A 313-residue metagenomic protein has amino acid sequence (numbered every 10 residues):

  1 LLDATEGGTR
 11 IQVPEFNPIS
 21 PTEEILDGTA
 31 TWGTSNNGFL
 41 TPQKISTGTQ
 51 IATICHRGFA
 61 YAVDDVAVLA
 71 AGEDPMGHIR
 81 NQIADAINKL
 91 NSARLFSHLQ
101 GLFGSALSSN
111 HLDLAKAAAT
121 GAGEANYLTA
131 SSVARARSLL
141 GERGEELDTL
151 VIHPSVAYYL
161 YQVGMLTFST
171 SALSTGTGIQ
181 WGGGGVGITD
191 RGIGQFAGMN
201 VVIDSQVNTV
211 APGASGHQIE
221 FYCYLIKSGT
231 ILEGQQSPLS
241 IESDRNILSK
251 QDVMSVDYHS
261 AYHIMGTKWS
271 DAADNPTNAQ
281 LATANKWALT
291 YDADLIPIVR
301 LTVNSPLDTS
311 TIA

Functional and structural regions predicted by a protein language model:
L1-R57: Assembly/oligomerization interface modules of large self-assembling protein complexes
L2, R137-G141, T189-R191, E242-S243: A generic local secondary-structure boundary/capping motif
V13, S46-S108, E142-I152, V156 (+2 more regions): Long, contiguous amphipathic alpha-helices that act as assembly "spine/axial" helices in icosahedral shell and virion
N17, H153, S205: Residues at the C-termini of beta-strands that transition into short coil/loop
D65-E142, A282, K286-A313: Alpha-helical scaffold segments that mediate packing/assembly in large oligomeric complexes
G104-G187: Extended, solvent-exposed, turn-rich assembly/linker loops in the middle of proteins
G121-L128, Q162-A313: Sequence/fold signature of self-assembling virion shell proteins
